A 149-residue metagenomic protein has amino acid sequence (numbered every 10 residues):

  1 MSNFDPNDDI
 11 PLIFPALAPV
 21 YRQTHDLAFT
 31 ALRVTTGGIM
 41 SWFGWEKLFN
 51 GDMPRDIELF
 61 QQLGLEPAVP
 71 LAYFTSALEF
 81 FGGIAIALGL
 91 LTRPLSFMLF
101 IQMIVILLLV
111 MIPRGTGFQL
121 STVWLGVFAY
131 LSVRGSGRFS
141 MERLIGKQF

Functional and structural regions predicted by a protein language model:
M1-L48, P67-A77, F81, L88-F149: Extended, low-polarity transmembrane helix blocks
E46-D56: TM-adjacent membrane-interface loops and short helices in multi-pass inner/ER membrane proteins
R55-P67: Perimembrane loop-to-helix junctions flanking transmembrane segments
